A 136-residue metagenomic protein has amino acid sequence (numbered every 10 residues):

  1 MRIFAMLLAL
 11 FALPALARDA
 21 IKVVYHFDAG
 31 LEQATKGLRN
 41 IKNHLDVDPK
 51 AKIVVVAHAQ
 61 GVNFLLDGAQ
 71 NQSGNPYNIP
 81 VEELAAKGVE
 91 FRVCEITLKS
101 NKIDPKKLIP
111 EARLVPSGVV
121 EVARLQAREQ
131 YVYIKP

Functional and structural regions predicted by a protein language model:
M1-F4: Positively charged n-region of N-terminal signal peptides that target proteins for export
M6-L10: Hydrophobic helical h-region of N-terminal Sec-dependent signal peptides in bacterial secretory/periplasmic proteins
A12-P14: N-terminal signal peptide c-region/cleavage motif recognized by signal peptidases
A17-P136: Secreted/extracellular ectodomain signature
